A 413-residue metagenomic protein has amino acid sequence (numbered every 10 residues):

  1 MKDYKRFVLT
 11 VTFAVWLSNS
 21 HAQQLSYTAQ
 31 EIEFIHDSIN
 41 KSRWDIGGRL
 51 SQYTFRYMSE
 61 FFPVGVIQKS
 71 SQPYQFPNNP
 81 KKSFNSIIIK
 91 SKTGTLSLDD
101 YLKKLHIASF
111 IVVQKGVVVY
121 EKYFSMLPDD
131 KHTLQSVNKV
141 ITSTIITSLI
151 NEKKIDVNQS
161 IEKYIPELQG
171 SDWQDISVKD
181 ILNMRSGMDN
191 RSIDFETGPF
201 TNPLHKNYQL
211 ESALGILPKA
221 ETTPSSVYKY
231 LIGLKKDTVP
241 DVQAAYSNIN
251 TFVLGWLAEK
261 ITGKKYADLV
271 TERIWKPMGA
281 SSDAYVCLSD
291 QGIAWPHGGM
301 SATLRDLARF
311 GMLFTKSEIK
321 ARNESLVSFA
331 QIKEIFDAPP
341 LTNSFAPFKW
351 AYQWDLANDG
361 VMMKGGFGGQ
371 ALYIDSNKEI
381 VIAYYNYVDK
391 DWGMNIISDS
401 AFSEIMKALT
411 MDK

Functional and structural regions predicted by a protein language model:
M1-S26: Bacterial Sec-dependent N-terminal signal peptides
A22-M126, N183, G187, A408-K413: N-terminal leader/targeting segments and the immediately adjacent pre-domain N-terminus
Q23-S42, G366-K413: Structured C-terminal helix/loop/strand segments within mature extracytoplasmic catalytic/sensor domains
G116, T133-V157, I181, L254-A258 (+2 more regions): Active-site SXXK
P128-D129, F195, Y208-L288, G298: Catalytic-site signature segments of enzymes, centered on catalytic residues
N151-D194, G233, T262-G298, A302: Active-site helix/loop module of the DD-peptidase/beta-lactamase fold, centered on the serine-lysine SxxK catalytic
M184, N250-L257, P296-K320, Q370-Y387: Active-site-proximal alpha-helical segments within enzyme catalytic domains
S281-A284, I332-Y385: Active-site Gly/Thr loop motif
